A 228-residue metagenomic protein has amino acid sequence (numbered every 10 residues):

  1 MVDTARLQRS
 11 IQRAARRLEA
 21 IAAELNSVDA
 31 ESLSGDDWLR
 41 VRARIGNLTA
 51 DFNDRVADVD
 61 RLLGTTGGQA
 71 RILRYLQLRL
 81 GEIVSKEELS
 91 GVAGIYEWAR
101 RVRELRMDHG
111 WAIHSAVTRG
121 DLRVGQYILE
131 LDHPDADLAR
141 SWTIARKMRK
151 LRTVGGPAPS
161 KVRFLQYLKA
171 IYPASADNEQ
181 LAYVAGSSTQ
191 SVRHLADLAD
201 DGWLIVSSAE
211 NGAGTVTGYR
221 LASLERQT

Functional and structural regions predicted by a protein language model:
D3-R6, R13-T66, W98-A158, T189-T228: DNA-binding patch around the recognition helix
G67-E82, A158-S175: Short amphipathic alpha-helical interface segments
L73, K86, V102, N178 (+1 more regions): Generic structural marker for isolated residues within well-ordered, non-membrane alpha-helices of soluble domains
L76-G81, S90-G91, E104, D108-H109: Long, mid-chain structured domain cores
L80-V92, P173-V184: Short acidic, hydrophobic short linear motifs in intrinsically disordered regions
A93-Y96, S187: Acidic, metal-coordinating catalytic cores used for nucleic-acid/nucleotide bond scission and strand-transfer chemistry
